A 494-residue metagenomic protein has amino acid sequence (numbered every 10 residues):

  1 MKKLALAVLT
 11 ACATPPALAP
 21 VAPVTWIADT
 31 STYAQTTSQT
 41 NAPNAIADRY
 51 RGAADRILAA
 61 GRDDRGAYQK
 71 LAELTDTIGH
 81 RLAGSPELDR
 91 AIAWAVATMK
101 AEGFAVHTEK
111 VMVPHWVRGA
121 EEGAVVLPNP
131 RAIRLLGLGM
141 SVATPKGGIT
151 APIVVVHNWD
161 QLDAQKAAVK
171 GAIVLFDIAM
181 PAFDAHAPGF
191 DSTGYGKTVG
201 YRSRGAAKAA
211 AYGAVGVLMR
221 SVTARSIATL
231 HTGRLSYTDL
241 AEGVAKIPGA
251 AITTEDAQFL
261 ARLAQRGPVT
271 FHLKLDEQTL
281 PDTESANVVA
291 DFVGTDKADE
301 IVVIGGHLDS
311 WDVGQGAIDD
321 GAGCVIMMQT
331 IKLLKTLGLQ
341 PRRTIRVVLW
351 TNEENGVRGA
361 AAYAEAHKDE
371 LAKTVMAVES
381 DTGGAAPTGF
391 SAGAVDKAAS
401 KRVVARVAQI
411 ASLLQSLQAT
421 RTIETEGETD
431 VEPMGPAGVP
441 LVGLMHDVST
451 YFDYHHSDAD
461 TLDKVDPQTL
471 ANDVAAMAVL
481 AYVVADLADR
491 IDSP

Functional and structural regions predicted by a protein language model:
A42-A53, G61, A72, D76-A187: Noncatalytic luminal/extracellular "stalk/propeptide" segments of secretory-pathway proteins
I46, Y50-A54, G66-L71, I78 (+15 more regions): Stable alpha-helical elements in mature extracytoplasmic
R51-A53, L127, R134-L136, M140-K166 (+2 more regions): Soluble metallo-hydrolase cores and metallopeptidase-like ectodomains found primarily in the secretory/periplasmic
R62, P130-A132, K146, A151 (+6 more regions): Metal-dependent peptidase/peptidase-like ectodomains
S85, R134-A241, K246-P248, Q315: Extracellular/luminal Protease-associated
M99, Y201, A209, V288 (+3 more regions): Alpha-helical metal-binding/catalytic segments enriched in His/Glu/Asp
K332, T336, F452-P494: His/Asp/Glu-rich mid-to-C-terminal helical/loop segments that flank catalytic regions of hydrolases
